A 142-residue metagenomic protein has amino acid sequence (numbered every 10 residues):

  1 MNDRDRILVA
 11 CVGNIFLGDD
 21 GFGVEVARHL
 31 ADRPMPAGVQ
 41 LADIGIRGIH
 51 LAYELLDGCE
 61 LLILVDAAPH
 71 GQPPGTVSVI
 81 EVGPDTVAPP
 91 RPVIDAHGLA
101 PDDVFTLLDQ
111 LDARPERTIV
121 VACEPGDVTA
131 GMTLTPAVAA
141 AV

Functional and structural regions predicted by a protein language model:
M1-C123, M132-A140: N-terminal catalytic or cofactor-binding beta/alpha core of small enzyme domains
P125-D127: Short, internal active-site loops enriched in acidic
